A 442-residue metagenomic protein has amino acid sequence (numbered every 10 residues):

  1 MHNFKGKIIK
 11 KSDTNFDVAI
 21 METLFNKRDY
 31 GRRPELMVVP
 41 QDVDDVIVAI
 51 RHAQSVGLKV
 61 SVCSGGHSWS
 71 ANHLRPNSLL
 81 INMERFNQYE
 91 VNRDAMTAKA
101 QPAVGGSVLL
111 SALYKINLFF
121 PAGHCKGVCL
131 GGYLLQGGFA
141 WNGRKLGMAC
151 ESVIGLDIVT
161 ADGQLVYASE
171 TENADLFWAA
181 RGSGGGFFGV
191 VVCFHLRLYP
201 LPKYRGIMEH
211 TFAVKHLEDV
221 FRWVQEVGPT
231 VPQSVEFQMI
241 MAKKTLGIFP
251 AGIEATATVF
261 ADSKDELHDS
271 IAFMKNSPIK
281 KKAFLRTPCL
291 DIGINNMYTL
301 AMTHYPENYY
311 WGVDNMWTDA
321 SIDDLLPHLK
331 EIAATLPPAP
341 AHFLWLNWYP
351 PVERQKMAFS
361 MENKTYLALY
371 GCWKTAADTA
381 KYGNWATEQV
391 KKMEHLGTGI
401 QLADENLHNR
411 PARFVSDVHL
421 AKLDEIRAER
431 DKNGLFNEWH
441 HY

Functional and structural regions predicted by a protein language model:
M1-Y442: Soluble FAD-dependent oxygen oxidases
